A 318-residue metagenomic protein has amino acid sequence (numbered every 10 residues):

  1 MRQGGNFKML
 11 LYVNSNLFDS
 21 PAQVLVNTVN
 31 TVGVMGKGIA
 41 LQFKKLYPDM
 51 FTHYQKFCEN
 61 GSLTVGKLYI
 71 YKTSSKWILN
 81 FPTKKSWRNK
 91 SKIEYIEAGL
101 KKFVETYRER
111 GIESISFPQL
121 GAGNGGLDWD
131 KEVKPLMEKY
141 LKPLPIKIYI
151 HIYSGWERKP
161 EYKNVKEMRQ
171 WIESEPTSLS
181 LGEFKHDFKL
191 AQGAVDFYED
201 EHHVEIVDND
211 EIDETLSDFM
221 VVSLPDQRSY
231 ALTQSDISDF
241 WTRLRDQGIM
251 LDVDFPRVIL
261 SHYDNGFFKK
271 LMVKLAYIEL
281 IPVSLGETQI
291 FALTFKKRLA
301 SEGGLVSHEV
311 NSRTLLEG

Functional and structural regions predicted by a protein language model:
R2-G318: Macrodomain-like recognition of ADP-ribose-binding/processing modules
